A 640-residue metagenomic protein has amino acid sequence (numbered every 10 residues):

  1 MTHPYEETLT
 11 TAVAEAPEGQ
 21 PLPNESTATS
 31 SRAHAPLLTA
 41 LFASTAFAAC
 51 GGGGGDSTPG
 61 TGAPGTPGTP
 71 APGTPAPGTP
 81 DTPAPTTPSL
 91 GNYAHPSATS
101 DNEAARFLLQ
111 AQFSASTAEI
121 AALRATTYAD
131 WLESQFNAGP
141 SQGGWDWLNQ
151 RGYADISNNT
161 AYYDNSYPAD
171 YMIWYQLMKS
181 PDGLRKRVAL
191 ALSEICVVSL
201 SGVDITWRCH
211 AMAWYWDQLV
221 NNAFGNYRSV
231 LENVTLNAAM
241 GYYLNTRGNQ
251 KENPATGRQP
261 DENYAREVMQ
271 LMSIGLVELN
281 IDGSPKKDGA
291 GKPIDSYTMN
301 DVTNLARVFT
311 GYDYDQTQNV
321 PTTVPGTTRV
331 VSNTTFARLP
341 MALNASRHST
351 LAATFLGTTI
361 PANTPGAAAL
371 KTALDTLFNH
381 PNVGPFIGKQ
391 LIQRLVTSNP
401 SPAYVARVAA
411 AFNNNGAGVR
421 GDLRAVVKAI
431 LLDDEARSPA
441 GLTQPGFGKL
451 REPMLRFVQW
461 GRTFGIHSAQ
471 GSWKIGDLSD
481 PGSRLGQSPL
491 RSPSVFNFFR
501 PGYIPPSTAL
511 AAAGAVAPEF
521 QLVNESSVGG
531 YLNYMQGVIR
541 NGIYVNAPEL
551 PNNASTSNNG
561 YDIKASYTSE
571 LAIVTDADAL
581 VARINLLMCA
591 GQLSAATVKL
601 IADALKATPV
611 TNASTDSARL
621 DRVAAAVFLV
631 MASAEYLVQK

Functional and structural regions predicted by a protein language model:
M1-S30: N-terminal secretory signal peptides
E25-T29, A40-L90: Bacterial Sec-dependent N-terminal signal peptides
G91-N92, A115-A118, D170-K179, W214-D217 (+5 more regions): Short alpha-helical segments and helix-capping/turn motifs at coil-helix boundaries
A94-N102, D164, K179-K186, Q259 (+4 more regions): Structural motif
A98-E119: Mature N-terminal segment immediately following signal peptide/propeptide cleavage in secreted/periplasmic
A105-Q112, C196, H380-G384, G388-A417 (+1 more regions): Flexible, low-complexity segments enriched for small/polar residues
A115-N222, R247, T327: N-terminal accessory alpha/beta regions
R124, L148, Y153-D155, S166-W174 (+2 more regions): Active-site substrate-binding loop specific to GH73 endo-beta-N-acetylglucosaminidase modules in bacterial autolysins
